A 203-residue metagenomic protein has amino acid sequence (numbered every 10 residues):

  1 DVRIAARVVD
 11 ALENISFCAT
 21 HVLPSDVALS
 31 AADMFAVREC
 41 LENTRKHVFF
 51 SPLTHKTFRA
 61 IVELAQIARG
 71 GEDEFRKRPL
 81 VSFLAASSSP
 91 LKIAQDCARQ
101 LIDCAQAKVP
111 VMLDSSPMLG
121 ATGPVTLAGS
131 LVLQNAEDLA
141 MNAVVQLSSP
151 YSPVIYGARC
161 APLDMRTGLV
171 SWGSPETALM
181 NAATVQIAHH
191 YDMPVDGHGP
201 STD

Functional and structural regions predicted by a protein language model:
V2-D203: Helix-rich catalytic cores of soluble enzyme domains
